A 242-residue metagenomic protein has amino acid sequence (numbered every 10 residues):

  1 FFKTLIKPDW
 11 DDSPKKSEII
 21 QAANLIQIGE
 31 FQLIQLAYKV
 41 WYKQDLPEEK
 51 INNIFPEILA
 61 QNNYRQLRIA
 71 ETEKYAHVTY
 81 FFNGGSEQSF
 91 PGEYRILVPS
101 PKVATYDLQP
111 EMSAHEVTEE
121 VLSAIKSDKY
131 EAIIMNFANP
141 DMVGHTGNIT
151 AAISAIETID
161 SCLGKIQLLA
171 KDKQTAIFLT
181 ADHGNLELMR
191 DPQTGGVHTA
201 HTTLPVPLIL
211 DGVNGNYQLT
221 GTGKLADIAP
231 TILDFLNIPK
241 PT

Functional and structural regions predicted by a protein language model:
F1-T242: Feature captures the catalytic ectodomains and active-site-proximal regions of enzymes that hydrolyze or transfer
